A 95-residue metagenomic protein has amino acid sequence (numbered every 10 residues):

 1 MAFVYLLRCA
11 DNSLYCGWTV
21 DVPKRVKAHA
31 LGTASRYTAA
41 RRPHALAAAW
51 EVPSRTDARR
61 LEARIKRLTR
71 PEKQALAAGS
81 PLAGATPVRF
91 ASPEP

Functional and structural regions predicted by a protein language model:
M1-V52, T56-K66, R70-K73, S80-P95: GIY-YIG nuclease catalytic motif and its immediate N-terminal context
